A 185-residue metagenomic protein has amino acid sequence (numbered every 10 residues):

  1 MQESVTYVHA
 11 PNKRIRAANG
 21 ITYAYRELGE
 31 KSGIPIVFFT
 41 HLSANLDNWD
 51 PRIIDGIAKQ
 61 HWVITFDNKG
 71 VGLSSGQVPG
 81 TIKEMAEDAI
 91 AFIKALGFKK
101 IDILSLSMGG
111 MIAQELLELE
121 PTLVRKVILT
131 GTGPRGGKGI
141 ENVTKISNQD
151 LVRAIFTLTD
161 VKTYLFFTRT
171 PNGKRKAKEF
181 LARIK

Functional and structural regions predicted by a protein language model:
M1-R14: An N-terminal hydrophobic leader/cap segment in hydrolases
R14-S75: Conserved HGGG/HGGXW glycine-rich cap/lid loop of the alpha/beta-hydrolase fold
P35, W62, K99-D102, L123-K126: Structural signature of beta-strand start/N-cap positions in the alpha/beta core of ABC transporter nucleotide-binding
P51, D55, K59, A91 (+1 more regions): Short, well-ordered alpha-helices that flank and scaffold nucleotide-derived cofactor binding pockets
I64-L104: Active-site loop/oxyanion-hole signature of alpha/beta-hydrolase fold enzymes
S105-G109, A113: Gly/Ala-rich beta-loop-alpha elbow adjacent to hydrolase catalytic centers
Q114, E118, R125-T157: Flexible "cap/lid" loop of the alpha/beta hydrolase fold
T159-K185: Conserved alpha/beta-hydrolase catalytic His-Asp/Glu region
